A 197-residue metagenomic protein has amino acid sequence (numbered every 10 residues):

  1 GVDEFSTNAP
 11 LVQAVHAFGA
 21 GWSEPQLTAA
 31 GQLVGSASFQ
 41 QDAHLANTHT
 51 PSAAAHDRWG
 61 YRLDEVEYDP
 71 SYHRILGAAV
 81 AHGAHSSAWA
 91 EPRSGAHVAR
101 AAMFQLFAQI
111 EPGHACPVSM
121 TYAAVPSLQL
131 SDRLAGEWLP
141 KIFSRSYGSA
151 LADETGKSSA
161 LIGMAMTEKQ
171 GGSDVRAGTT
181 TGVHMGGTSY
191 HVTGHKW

Functional and structural regions predicted by a protein language model:
G1-R93, P112: Extended, charge-enriched "interface" segments that sit outside catalytic cores
Y68-W197: Glycine-rich flavin
